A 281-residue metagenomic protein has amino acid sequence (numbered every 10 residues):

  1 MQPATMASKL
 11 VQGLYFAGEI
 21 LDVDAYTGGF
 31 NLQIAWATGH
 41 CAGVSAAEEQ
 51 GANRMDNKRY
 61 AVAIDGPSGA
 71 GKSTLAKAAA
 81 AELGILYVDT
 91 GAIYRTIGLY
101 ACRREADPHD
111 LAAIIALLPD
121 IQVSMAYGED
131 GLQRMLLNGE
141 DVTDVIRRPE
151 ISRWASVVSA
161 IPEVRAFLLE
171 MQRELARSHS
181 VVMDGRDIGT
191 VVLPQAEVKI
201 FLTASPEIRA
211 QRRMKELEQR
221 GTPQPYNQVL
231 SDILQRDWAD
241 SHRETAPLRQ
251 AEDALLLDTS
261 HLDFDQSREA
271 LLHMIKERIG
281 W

Functional and structural regions predicted by a protein language model:
M1-D24: A glycine-rich dinucleotide-binding beta-alpha-beta segment and adjacent secondary-structure elements that constitute
V23-E49: A conserved FAD-binding loop/helix module that cradles the flavin
V62-I64: Hydrophobic anchor at the beta1->P-loop junction of P-loop NTPases
K72: Conserved lysine of the Walker
L75: Hydrophobic positions on the alpha1 helix immediately C-terminal to the Walker A/P-loop
E82-R148: N-terminal phosphate/diphosphate-binding loop that engages ATP/GTP or pyrophosphate donors across diverse enzyme folds
Y127, Q172-H179, G189-V191, Q195 (+1 more regions): Small-molecule kinase domains that catalyze NTP-dependent phosphoryl transfer to phosphate-bearing small molecules
T143-R220: ATP-dependent NMP and nucleoside kinases share a basic, alpha-helical "lid"
